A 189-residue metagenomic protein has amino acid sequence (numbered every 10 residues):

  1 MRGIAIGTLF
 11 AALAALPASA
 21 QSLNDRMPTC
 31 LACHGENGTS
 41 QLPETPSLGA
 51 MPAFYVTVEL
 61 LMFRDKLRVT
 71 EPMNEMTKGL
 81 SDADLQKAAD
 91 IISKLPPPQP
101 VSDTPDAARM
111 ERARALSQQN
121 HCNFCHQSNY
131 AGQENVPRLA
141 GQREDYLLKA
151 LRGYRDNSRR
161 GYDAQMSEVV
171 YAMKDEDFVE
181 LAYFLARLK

Functional and structural regions predicted by a protein language model:
M1-R2: N-terminal secretory signal peptides that target proteins for export/translocation
A5-A15: Bacterial N-terminal signal peptides
S19-N37, P100, P105-S128, R143: Sequence/structural segment immediately N-terminal to covalent heme-attachment motifs in c-type and related
T29, Y55, P72-E75, K87 (+6 more regions): Extracytoplasmic/secreted proteins, especially bacterial periplasmic and envelope-associated proteins
H34, R64, H126, R155 (+1 more regions): Protein kinase-like catalytic domain
G38-R68, N74-L80, R114, Q118 (+3 more regions): Gly/Gly-Pro-rich "capping" loops immediately C-terminal to redox-active cysteine motifs in periplasmic/lumenal
K78-P100, D145, Y171-K189: C-terminal capping alpha-helices of c-type cytochrome domains
R159-G161: Conserved donor-nucleotide binding/catalytic region of nucleotide-linked donor-dependent transferases
